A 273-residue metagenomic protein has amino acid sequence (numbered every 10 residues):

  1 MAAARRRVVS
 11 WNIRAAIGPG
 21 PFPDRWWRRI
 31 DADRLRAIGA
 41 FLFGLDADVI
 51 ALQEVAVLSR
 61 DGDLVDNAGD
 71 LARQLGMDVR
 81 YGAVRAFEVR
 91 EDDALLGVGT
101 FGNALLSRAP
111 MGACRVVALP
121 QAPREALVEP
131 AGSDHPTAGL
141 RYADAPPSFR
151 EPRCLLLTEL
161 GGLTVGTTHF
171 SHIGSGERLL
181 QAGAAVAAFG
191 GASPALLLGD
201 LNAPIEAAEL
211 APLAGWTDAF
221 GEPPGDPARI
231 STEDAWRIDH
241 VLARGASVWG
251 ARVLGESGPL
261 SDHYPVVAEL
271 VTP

Functional and structural regions predicted by a protein language model:
M1-M77, Y81-T100: N-terminal, active-site-proximal structural segment of metallo-dependent hydrolase catalytic domains
M1-V9, G99, N103, S107-G112 (+3 more regions): Beta-strand-turn-beta hairpins that frame and shape the catalytic cleft of phosphate-ester-processing enzymes
R7-I13, I38-L64, L106, T158 (+4 more regions): Active-site beta-strand/loop signature of hydrolases that rely on acidic residues for catalysis
S10-L35, L127-S148, S171: Acidic/histidine-rich helix-loop elements that form or flank divalent-metal/phosphate-binding sites at the catalytic
I13-G18, A56-V57, R85-F87, A109-G112 (+5 more regions): Short, solvent-exposed loop/turn segments at secondary-structure junctions
A32-R36, V65, P152, L179 (+1 more regions): Structural motif corresponding to alpha-helix initiation and N-cap regions
S59-L64, D78-S107, A126-L127, Y142-E151 (+2 more regions): Active site of divalent-metal-dependent phosphoester/diester hydrolases
R80, A94-G99, P110, P123-E129 (+5 more regions): Soluble catalytic domains of enzymes that build or remodel membrane lipids, polysaccharides, and related
